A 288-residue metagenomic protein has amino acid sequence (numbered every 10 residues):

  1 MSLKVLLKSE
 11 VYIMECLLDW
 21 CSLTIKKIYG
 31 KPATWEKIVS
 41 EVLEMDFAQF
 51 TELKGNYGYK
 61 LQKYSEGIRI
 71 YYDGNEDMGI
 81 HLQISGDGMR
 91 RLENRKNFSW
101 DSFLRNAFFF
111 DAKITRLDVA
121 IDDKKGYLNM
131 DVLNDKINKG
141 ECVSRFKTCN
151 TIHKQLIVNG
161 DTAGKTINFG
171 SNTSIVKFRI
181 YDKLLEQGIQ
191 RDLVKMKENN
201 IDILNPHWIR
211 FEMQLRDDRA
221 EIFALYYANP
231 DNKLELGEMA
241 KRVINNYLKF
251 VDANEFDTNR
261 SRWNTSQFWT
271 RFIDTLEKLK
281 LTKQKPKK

Functional and structural regions predicted by a protein language model:
M1-P286: Structured, helix-rich domain cores that form ligand/interaction pockets
